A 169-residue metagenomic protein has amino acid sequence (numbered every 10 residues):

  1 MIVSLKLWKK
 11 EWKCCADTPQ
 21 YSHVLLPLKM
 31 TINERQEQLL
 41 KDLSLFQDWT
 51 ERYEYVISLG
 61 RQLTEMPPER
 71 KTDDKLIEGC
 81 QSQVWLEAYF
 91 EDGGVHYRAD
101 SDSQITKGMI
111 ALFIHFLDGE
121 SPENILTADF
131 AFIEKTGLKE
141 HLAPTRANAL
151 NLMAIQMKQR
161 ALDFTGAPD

Functional and structural regions predicted by a protein language model:
C14-C15: Cysteine-centered motifs
Q20-H23: Low-complexity, intrinsically disordered or signal/transmembrane-proximal segments
I32-L39, L45-Q83, F90-E91, I133-P168: N-terminal intrinsically disordered, cationic/polar leader segments that include organellar targeting peptides
K75-S101, K107, E123: A short, structured beta-strand/loop element
M109-E120: Alpha-helical support elements that line or immediately flank enzyme active sites and cofactor-binding pockets
G119-T136: Glycine-rich phosphate/pyrophosphate-binding loops and their adjacent beta-strand/loop elements at enzyme active sites
